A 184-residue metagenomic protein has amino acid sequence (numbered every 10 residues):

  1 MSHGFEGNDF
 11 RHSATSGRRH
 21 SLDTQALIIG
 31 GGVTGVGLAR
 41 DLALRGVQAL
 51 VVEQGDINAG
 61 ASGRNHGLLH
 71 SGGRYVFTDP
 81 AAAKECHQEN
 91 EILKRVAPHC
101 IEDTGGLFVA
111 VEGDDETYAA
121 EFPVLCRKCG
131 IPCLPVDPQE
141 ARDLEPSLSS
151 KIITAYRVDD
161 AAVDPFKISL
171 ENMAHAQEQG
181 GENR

Functional and structural regions predicted by a protein language model:
M1-A26, D41-R45: Extreme N-terminal leader/targeting segments of oxidoreductases
G4, A110-Q179, R184: Flavin (FAD/FMN) cofactor-binding and adjacent substrate-gating region of FAD-dependent oxidoreductase domains
A26-I28, A49, L107: Conserved hydrophobic helix-helix packing surfaces used for dimerization/oligomerization
G30-V33, Q54: Glycine-rich Rossmann-fold phosphate-binding loop(s) that bind the pyrophosphate of adenine dinucleotide cofactors
A39, A49, C133: Hydrophobic anchor at the start of a short beta-strand that flanks the dinucleotide cofactor-binding loop
A43-N65: Glycine-rich FAD pyrophosphate-binding loop
H66-E140, L144: Dinucleotide-binding Rossmann-like beta1-alpha1 core, especially the glycine-rich loop that anchors the ADP
